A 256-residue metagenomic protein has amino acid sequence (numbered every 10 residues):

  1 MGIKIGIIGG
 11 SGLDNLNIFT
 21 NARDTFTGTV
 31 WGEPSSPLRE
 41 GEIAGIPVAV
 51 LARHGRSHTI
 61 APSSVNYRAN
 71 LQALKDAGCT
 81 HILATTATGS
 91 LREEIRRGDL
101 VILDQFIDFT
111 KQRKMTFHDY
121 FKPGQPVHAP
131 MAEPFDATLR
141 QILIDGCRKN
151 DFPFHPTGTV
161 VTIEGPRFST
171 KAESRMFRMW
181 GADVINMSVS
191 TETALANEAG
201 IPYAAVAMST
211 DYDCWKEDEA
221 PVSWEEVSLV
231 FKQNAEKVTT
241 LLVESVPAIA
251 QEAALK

Functional and structural regions predicted by a protein language model:
M1-M131: Metabolite-binding pocket within alpha/beta catalytic cores that recognizes anionic/polar moieties
L71, S174, S190-T193: Generic hydrophobic/aromatic pocket-lining and core-packing "Φ" positions
K75-G78, R178, N197: Non-catalytic positions within long, well-ordered alpha-helices that form the structural scaffold/packing of enzyme
T80-H81, D183, P202: Short acidic/polar active-site loop segments enriched in Thr and Asp
E133-M179: Active-site rim beta-loop-alpha module in soluble metabolic enzymes
M187-E225: Zn-dependent metallopeptidase/amidohydrolase metal-coordination segment
D213-K256: His/Asp/Glu-rich mid-to-C-terminal helical/loop segments that flank catalytic regions of hydrolases
